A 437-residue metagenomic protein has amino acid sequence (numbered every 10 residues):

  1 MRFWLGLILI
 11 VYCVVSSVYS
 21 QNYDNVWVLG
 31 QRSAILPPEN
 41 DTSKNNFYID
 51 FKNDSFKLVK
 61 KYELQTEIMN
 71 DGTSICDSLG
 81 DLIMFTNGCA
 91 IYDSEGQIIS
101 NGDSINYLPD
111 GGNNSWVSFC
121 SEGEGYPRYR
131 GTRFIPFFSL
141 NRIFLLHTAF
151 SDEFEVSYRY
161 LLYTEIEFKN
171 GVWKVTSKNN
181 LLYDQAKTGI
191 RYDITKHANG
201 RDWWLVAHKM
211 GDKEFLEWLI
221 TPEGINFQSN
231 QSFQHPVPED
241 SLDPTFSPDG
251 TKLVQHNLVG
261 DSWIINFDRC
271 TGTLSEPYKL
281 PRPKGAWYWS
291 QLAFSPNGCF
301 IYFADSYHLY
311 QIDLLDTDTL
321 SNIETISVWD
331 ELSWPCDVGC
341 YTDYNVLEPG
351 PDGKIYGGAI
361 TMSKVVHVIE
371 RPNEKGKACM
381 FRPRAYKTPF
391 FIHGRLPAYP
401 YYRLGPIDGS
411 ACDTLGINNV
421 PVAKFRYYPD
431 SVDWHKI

Functional and structural regions predicted by a protein language model:
W4-V14: Sec-dependent N-terminal signal peptides
V15-S20: Sec/Tat signal peptide C-region and signal peptidase I cleavage site
Q21-Y427: Beta-propeller fold recognition
P429-S431: Extracellular acidic, Ser/Thr/Pro-rich low-complexity tracts
D433-I437: Solvent-exposed loop segments of extracellular immunoglobulin-like
